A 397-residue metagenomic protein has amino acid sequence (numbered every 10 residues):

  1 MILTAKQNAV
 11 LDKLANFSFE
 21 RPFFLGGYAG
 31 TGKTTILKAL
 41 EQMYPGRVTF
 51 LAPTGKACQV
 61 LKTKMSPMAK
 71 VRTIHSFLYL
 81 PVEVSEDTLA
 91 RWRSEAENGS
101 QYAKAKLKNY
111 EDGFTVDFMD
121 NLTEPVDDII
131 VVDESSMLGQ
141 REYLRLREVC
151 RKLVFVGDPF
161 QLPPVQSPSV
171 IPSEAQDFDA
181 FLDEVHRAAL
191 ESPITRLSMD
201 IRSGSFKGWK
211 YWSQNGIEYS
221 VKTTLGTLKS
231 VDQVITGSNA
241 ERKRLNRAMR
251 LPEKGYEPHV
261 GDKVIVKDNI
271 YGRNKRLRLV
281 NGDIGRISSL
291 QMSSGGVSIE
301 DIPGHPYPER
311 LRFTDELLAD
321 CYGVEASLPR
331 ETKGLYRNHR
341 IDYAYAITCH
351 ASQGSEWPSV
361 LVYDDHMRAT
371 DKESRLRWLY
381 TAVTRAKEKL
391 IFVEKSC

Functional and structural regions predicted by a protein language model:
I2-Y79: P-loop NTPase Walker
N8-I36, R141-L144, E148, V156-E309 (+1 more regions): Conserved helicase motor core of P-loop NTPases
S18, I36, S298-C397: C-terminal accessory regions
G46, C150-R151, A175-A180, W357-S359 (+1 more regions): Short glycine-/polar-rich loops that comprise or flank the Walker A/P-loop and associated switch/sensor motifs
L51-T123: Inter-Walker segment of RecA-like/P-loop motor cores
V126-I129, R151-F155, L390-I391: Loop/turn-to-beta-strand initiation segments
D133-E134, G157: Walker B catalytic acidic pair
